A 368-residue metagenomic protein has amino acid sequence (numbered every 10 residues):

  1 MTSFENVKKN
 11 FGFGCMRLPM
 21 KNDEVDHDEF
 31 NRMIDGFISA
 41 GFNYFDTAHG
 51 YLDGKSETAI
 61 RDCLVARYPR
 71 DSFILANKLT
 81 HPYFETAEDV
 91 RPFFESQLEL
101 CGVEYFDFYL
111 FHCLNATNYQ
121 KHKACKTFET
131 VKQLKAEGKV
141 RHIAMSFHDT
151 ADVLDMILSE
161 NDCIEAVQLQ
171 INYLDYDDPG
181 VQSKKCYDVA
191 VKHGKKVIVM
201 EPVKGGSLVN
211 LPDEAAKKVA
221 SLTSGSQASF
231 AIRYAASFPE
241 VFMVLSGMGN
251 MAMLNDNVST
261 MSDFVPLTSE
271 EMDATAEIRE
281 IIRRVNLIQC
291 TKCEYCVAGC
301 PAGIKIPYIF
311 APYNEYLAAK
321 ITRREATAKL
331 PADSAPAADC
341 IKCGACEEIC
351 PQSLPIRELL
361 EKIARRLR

Functional and structural regions predicted by a protein language model:
M1-F73, T130, A136: N-terminal binding-site loop/beta-alpha segment at the start of enzyme catalytic domains that lines or forms
G14, A48, Y109-H112, S146 (+3 more regions): Conserved residues at the C-terminal ends of beta-strands
K21-N22, D28, D35, S39 (+4 more regions): Glycine/proline-rich, positively charged, aromatic-decorated active-site loop/lid region on the catalytic face
I38, F42-N43, D62, C163 (+1 more regions): Structured C-terminal cap/extension of enzyme domains
Y44-Y51, R141-M145, Q168, M243-L245 (+1 more regions): Short catalytic-loop micro-motif centered on adjacent basic/acidic residues
D46-T47, N77, V199: Hydrophobic residues in well-ordered beta-strands that form the structural core
Y51, R67-E88, H112-C113: Structural motif corresponding to the early beta-alpha repeats
S56-I60, T150-D155, L254: Short, well-ordered alpha-helical microsegments
